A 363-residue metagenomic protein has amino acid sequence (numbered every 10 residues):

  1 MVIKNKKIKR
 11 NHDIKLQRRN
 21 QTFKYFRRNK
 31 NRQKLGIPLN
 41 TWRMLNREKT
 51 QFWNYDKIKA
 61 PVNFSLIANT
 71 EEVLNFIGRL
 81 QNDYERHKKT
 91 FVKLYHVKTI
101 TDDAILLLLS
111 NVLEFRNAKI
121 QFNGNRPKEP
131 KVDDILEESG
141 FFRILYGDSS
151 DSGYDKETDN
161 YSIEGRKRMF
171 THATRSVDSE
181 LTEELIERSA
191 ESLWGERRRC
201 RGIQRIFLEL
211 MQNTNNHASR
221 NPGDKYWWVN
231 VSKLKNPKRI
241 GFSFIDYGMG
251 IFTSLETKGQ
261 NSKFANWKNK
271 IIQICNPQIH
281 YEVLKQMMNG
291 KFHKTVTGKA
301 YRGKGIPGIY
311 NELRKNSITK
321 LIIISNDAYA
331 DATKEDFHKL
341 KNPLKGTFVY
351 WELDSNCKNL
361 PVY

Functional and structural regions predicted by a protein language model:
V2-I58, F64-E72, Q81, Y146 (+1 more regions): Flexible, glycine-/charge-rich segments associated with ATP-binding catalytic modules
A60-Y146: Amphipathic alpha-helical interaction surfaces in cytosolic regulatory modules
L66-L74, I100-A104, T174-T182, I203-I206 (+1 more regions): Phosphate/oxyanion-binding active-site loops and adjacent basic polyanion-contact surfaces
T99, I186-F207: Conserved short strand/loop->alpha-helix "switch" segment adjacent to the catalytic nucleotide/phosphoryl-transfer site
L109, R197-K235, I306, Y310-E312: Conserved ATP-binding N-box helix of the HATPase_c
F142-T182: Internal, well-ordered alpha/beta segment that forms a basic, Gly-enriched binding/recognition surface
R175-R188, N236-P237, G248: A short mid-domain helix/strand-loop element embedded in enzyme catalytic domains that forms or borders the active-site
N213-W267, E335-D336: ATP-lid-like helix-loop hinge signature
